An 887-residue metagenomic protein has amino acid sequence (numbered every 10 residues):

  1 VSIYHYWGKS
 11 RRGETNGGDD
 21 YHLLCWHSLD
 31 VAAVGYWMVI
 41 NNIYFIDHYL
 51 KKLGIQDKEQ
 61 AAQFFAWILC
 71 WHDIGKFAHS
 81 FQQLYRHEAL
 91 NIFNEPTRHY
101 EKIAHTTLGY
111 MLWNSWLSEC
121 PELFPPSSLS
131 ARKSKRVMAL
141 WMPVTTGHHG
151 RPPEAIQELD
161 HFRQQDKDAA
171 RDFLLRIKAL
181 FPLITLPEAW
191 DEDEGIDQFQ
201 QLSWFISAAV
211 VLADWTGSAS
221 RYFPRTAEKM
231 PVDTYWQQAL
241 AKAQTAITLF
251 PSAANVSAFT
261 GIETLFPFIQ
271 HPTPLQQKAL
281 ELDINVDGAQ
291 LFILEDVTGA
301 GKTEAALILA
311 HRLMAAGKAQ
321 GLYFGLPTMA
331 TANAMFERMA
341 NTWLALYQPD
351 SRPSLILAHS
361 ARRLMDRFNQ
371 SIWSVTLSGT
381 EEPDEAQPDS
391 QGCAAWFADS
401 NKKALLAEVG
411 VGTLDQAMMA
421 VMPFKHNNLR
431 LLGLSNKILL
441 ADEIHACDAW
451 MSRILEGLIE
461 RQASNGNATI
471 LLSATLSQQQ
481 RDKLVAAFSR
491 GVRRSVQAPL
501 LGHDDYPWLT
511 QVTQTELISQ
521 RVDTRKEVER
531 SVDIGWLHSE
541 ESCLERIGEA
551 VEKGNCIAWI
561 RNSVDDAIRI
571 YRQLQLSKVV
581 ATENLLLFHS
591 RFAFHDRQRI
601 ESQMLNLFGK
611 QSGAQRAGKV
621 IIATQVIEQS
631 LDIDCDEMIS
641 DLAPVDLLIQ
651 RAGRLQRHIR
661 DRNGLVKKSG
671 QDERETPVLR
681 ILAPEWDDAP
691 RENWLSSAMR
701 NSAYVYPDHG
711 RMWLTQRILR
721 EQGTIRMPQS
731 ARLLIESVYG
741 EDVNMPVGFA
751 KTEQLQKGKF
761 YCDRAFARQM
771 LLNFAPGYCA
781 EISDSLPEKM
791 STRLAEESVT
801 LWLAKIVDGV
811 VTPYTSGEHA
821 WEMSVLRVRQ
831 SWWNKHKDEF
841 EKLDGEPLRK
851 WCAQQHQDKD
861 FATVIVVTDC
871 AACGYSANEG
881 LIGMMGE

Functional and structural regions predicted by a protein language model:
V1-S257: Accessory nucleic-acid engagement/destabilization modules that flank
A258-E295: Conserved pre-motif I regulatory segment
G288-A310, C447-D448, S473: Walker A/P-loop
G321-W343, L355-D366, L476-Q480: Conserved Walker A/P-loop ATP-binding site and its immediately adjacent core in helicase/helicase-like ATPase domains
A340-E408, L414-M418: A substrate-engagement module of RecA-like helicase motors
L432-I438, H445-Q520: Post-DEXD/H (motif II) to motif III coupling segment of the RecA-like Helicase ATP-binding lobe
R481, S531, E541, E545-S612 (+2 more regions): C-terminal helicase lobe and adjacent C-terminal extensions/tails of nucleic-acid helicase motors
R493-A567: Conserved interdomain linker/interface between the two RecA-like ATPase lobes of SF2 helicase motors
